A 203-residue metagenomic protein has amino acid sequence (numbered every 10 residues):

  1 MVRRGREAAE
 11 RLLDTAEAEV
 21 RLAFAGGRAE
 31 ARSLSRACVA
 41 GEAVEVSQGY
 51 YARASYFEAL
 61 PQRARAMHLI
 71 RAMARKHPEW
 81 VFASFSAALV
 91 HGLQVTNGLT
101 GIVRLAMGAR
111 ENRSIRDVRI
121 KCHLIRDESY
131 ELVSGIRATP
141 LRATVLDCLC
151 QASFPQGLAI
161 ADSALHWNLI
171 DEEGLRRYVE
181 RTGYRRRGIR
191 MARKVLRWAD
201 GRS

Functional and structural regions predicted by a protein language model:
M1-R190, W198, R202: Short gly/ser-rich loop at a beta-strand->alpha-helix junction or flexible surface loop bordering the NTP-binding
